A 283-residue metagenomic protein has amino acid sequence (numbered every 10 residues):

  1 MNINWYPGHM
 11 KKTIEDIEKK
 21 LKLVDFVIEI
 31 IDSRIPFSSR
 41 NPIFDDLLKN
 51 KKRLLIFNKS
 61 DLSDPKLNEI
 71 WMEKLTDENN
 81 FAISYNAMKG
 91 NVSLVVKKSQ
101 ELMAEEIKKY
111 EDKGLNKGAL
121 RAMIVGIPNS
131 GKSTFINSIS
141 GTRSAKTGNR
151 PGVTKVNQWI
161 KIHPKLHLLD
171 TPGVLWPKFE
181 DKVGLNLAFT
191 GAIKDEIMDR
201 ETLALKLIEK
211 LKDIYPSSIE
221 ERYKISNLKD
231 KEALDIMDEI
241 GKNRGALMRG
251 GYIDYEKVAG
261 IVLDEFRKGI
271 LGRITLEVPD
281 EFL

Functional and structural regions predicted by a protein language model:
M1-V27, R34-I43, L47-R53, S60 (+3 more regions): Helix-rich effector regions associated with P-loop NTPase G domains
I31, F57, G126: Short beta-strand/turn micro-motifs composed of small residues that flank or help shape donor/cofactor-binding pockets
L54, D61-V125, S144, A246-L247: Canonical P-loop GTPase G-domain recognition
A87, P128, I139, P151-G152: The conserved Walker
L94, K98, T134, K206 (+1 more regions): Alpha-helical scaffold segments in soluble metabolic enzymes
S99-I107, I139-R143, P151, L175 (+1 more regions): Short, well-ordered alpha-helical segments in soluble proteins
L115-K117, I139, I160-K161: Solvent-exposed alpha-helices and their adjacent loops that cap or buttress functional pockets in soluble metabolic
R121-G141, A145, T171: Glycine-rich phosphate-binding P-loop
